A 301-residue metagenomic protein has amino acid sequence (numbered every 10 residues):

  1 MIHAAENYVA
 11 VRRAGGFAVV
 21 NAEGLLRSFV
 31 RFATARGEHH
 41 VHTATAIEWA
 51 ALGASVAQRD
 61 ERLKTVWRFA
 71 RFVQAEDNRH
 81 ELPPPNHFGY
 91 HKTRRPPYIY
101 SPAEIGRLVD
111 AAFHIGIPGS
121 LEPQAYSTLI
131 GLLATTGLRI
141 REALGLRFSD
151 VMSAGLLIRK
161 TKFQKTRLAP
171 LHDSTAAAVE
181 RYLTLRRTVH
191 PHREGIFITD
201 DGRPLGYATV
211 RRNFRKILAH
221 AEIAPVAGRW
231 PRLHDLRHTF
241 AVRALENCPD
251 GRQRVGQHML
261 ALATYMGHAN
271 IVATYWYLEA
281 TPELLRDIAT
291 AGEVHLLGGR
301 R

Functional and structural regions predicted by a protein language model:
M1-R301: Conserved catalytic core of the tyrosine transesterase superfamily
